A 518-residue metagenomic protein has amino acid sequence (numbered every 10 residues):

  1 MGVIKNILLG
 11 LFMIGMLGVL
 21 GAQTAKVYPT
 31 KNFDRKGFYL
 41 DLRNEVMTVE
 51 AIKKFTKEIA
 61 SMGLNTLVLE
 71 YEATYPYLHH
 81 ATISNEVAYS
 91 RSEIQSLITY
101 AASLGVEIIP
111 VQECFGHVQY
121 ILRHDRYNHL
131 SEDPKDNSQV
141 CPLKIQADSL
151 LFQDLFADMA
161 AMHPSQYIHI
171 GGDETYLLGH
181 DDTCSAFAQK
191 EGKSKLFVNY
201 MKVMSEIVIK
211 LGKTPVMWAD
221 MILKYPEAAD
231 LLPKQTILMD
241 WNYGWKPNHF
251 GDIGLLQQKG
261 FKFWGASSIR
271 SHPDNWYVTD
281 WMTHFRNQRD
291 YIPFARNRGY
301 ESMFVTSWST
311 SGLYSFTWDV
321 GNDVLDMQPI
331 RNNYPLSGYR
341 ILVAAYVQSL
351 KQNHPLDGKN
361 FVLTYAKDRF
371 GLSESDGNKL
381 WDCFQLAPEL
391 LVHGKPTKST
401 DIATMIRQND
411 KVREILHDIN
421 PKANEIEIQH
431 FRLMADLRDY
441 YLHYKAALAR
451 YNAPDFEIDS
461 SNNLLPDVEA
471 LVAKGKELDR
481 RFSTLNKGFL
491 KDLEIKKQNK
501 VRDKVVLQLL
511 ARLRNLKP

Functional and structural regions predicted by a protein language model:
M1-K26: Bacterial Sec-dependent N-terminal signal peptides
L9, A25, Y39-L42, A157 (+2 more regions): A general structural-boundary detector
L11-F12, M47, G179, P226: A ubiquitous, low-specificity "background" feature that marks scattered single residues across proteins without
Q23, F115, K474-E477: Amphipathic alpha-helical coiled-coil/zipper oligomerization segments
A25-F33, V68-Y71, R126, M282 (+3 more regions): Membrane-targeting and insertion segments and their boundary/processing signals
A25-R43, A266-D274: N-terminal small/glycine-rich loop or linker at the start of catalytic domains across soluble metabolic enzymes
K31-A219, I237, W245, Q257: Substrate-binding cleft of carbohydrate-active enzyme catalytic domains
K57, S96-T99, S149-A161, S165-Y167 (+1 more regions): Substrate-binding groove of N-acetylhexosamine-processing glycoside hydrolases
